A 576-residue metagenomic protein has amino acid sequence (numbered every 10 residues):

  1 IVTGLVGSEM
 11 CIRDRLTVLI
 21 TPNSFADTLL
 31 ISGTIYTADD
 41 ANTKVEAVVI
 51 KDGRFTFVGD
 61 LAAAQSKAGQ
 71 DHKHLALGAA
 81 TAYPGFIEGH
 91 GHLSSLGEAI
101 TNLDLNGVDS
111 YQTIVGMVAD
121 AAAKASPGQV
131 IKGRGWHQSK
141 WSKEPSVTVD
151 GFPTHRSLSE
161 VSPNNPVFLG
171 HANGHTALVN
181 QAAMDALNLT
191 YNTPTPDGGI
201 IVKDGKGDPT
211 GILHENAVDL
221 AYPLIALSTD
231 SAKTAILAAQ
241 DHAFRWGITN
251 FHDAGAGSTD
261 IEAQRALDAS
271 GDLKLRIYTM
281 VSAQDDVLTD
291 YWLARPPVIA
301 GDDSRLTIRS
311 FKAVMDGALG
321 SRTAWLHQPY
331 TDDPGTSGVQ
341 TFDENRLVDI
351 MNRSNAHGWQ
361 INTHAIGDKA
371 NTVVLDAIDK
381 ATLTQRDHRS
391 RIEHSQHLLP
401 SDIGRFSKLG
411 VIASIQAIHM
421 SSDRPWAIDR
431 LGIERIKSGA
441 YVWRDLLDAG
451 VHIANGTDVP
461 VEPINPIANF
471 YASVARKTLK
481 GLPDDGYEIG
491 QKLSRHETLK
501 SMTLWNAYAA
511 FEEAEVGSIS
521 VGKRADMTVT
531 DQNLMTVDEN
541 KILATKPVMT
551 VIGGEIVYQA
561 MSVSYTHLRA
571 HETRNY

Functional and structural regions predicted by a protein language model:
I1-D14, Y565-L568, E572-Y576: Single conserved hydrophobic/aromatic residue that forms the stacking wall/gate of nucleotide- or nucleobase-binding
G7, P127, V521-R524: Short, flexible surface segments
F25-I31, Y36, D40-A294, R309 (+6 more regions): Divalent metal-binding segments
H90-H92, H364, H394, H567 (+1 more regions): Histidine-centered divalent metal-coordination motifs
T234, N352-N362, I366-S390, H394-S395 (+5 more regions): His/Asp/Glu-enriched, well-ordered alpha-helical/loop segment that forms or immediately abuts the divalent-metal
D268, V298-D302, S407: Acidic (Asp/Glu)-rich catalytic clusters
